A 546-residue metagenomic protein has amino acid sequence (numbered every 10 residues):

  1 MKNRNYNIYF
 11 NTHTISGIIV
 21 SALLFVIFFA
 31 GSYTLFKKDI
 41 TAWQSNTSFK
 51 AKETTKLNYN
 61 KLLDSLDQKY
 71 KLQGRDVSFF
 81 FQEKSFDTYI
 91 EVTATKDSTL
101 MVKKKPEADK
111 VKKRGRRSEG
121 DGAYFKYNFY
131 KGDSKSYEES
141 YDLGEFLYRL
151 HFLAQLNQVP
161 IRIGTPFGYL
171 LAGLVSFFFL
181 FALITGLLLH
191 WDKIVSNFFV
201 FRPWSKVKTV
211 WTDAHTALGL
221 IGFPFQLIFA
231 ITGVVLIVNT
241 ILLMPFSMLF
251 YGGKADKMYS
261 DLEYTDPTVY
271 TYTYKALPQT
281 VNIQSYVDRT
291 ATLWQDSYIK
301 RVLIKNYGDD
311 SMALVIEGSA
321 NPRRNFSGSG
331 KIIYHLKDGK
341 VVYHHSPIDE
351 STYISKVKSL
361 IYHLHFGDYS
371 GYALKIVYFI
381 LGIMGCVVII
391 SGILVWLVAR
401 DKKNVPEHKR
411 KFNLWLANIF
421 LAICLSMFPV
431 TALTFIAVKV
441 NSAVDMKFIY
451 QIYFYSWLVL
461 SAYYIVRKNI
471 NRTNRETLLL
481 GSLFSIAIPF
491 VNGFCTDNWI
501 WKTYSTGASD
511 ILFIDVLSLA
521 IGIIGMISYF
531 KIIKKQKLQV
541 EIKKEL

Functional and structural regions predicted by a protein language model:
M1-T41, P166-K254: Internal alpha-helical transmembrane segments
N3, S16, L24-F29, Y33-F146 (+1 more regions): Juxtamembrane extramembrane loops of integral membrane proteins
K38-F86, K257-L314, N321-N325, K337-S346 (+1 more regions): Membrane-proximal low-complexity regions enriched in glycine and acidic/polar residues
G115-Q158, I184, P322-Y362, V387-L394: Extended, hydrophilic extramembrane loops/domains of integral membrane proteins
I184-N197, L381-K402: Membrane-water interface of transmembrane alpha-helices
F201-V207, A399-W415, L538-L546: Membrane-interfacial, low-structure loops and terminal tails that flank and connect transmembrane helices in multi-pass
I390-L480: C-terminal structural cap/anchor segments
L458-L546: Generic detector of multi-pass transmembrane helix bundles and their immediately adjacent loops in polytopic membrane
